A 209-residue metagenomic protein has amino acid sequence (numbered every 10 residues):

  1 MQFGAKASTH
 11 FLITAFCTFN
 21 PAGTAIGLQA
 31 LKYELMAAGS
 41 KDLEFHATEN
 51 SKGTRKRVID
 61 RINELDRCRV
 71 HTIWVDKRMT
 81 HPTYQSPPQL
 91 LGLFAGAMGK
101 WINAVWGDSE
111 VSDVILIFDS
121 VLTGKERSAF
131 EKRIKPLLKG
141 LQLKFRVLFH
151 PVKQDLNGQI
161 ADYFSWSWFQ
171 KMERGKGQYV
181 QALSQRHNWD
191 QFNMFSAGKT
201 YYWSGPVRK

Functional and structural regions predicted by a protein language model:
Q2-K209: Phosphate-ester processing/binding pockets and catalytic centers
